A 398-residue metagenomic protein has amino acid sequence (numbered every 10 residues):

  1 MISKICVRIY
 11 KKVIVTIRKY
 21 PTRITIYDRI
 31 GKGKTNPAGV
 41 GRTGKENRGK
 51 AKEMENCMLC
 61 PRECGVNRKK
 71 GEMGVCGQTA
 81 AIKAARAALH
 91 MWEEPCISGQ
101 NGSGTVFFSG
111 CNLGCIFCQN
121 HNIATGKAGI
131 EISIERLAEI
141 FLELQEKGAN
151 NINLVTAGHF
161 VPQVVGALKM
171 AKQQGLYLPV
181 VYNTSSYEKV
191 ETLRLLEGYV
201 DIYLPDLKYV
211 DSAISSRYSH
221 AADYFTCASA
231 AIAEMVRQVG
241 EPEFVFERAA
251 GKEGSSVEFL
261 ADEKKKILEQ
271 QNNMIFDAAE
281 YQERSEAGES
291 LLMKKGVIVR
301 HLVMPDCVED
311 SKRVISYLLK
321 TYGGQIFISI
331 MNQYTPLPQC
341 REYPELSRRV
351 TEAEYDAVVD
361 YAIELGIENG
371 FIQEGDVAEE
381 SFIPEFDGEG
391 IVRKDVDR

Functional and structural regions predicted by a protein language model:
C6, Y10-K11, V15-E72, E243-R398: Auxiliary Fe-S-binding modules of radical SAM enzymes
C76-I202, D211-S212, A249-A287: Conserved Radical SAM active-site core
F107, V155, V181-S185, D206 (+3 more regions): A cross-family glycoside hydrolase active-site/sugar-binding cleft signature
A124, V161, S186-K189, L207-F225 (+3 more regions): Conserved radical SAM core fold
L137, V164, A228, I232 (+3 more regions): Aromatic/hydrophobic pocket-lining residues that form the small-molecule binding cavity in soluble enzyme cores
L168-P179, A231-M235, E352-V358: Alpha-helix-loop-beta-strand connector modules within alpha/beta enzyme cores
E197-D211, Q325-Y334: Non-cysteine beta-strand/loop elements that form the S-adenosyl-L-methionine
S216-G251, R284, E289: Anionic-ligand binding region
